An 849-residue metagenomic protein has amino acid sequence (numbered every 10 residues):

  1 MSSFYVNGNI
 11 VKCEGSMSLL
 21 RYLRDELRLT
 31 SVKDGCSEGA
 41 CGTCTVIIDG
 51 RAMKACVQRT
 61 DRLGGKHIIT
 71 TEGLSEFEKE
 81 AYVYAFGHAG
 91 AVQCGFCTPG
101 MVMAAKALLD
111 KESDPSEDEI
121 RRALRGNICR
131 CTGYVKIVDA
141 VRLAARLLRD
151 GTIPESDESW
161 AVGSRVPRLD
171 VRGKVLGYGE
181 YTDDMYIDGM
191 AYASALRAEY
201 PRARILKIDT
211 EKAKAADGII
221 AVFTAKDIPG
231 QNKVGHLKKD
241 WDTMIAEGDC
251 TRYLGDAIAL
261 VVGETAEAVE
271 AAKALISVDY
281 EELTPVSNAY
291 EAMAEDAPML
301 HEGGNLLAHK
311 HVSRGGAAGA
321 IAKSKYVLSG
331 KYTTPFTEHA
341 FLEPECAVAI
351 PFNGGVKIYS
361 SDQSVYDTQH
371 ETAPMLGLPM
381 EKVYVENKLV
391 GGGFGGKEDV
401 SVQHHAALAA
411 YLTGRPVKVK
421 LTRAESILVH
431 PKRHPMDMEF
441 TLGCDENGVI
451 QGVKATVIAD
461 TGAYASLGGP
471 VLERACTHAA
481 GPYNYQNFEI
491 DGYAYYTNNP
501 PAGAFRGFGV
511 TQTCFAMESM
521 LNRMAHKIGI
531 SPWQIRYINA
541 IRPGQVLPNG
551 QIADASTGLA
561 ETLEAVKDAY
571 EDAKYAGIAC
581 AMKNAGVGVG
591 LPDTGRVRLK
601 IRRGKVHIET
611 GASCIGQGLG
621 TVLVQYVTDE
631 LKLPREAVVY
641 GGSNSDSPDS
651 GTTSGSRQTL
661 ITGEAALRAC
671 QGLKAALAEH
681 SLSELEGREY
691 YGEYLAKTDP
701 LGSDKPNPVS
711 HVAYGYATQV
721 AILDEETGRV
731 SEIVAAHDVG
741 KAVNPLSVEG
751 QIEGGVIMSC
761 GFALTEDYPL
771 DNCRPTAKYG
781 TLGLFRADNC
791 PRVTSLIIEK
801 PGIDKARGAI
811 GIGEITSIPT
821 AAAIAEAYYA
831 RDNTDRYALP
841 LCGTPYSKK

Functional and structural regions predicted by a protein language model:
M1-E155, V589: Signature of N-terminal electron-transfer/Fe-S-associated modules in redox systems
V46, G173, G179, D183 (+9 more regions): Short beta-strand elements
G90, S164, D170-L176, N305-A347 (+3 more regions): Glycine-rich loop/linker segments at domain edges
A123-D183, L563-Y575, R598-E609, L667 (+3 more regions): Intrinsic disorder at enzyme termini
A145-L307, V327, L412: Flexible, low-hydrophobicity surface segments
A225-K226, G377-Y384, L412-V417, E446 (+2 more regions): C-terminal catalytic domains of large/alpha subunits in multi-subunit enzymes
A257-I258, G263-T265, G414-G462, E664-S683: Phosphate/diphosphate-binding loops
A317-L376, E473, A579-K605, T610 (+2 more regions): Conserved beta-alpha junction segments in alpha/beta enzyme cores
